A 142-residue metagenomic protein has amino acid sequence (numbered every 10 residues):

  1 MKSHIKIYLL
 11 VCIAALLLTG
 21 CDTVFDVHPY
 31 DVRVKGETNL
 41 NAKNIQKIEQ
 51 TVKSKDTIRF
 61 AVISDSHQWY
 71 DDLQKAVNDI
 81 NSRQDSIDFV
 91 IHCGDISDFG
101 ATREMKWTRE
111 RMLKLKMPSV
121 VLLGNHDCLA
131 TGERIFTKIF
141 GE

Functional and structural regions predicted by a protein language model:
M1-L9: Bacterial N-terminal signal peptides that target proteins for export
Y8-T19: Bacterial N-terminal signal peptides
C21-W107: N-terminal active-site segment of His-dependent metallophosphoesterases
G36-L40, N44, T102-E142: Extended active-site neighborhood of metal-dependent phosphoesterases/phosphodiesterases
